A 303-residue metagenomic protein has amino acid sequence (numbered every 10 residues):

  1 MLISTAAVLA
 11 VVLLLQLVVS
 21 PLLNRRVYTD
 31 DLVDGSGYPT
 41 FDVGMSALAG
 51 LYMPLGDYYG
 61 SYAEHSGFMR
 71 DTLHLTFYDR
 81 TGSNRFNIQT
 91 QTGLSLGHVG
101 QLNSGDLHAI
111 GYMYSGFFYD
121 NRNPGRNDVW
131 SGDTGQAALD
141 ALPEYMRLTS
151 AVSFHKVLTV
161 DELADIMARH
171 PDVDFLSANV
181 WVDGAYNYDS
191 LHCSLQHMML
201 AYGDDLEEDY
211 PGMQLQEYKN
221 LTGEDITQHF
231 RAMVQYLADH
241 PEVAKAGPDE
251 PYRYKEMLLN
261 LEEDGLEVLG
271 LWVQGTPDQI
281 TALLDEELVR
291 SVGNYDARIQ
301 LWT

Functional and structural regions predicted by a protein language model:
L2-V18: Hydrophobic membrane-insertion alpha-helices, especially the h-region of bacterial N-terminal signal peptides
Q16, S20-W272, R290-T303: Loop-rich non-cytosolic ectodomains and luminal regions
T159, Q279-I280: Short beta-strands and strand-coil junctions in structured, solvent-facing domains, enriched
L266, P277-D278: Active-site-adjacent structural elements in enzyme catalytic domains
I280-S291: Short, exposed beta-strand-loop hairpins at the edges of beta-sheets in extracellular/periplasmic proteins
